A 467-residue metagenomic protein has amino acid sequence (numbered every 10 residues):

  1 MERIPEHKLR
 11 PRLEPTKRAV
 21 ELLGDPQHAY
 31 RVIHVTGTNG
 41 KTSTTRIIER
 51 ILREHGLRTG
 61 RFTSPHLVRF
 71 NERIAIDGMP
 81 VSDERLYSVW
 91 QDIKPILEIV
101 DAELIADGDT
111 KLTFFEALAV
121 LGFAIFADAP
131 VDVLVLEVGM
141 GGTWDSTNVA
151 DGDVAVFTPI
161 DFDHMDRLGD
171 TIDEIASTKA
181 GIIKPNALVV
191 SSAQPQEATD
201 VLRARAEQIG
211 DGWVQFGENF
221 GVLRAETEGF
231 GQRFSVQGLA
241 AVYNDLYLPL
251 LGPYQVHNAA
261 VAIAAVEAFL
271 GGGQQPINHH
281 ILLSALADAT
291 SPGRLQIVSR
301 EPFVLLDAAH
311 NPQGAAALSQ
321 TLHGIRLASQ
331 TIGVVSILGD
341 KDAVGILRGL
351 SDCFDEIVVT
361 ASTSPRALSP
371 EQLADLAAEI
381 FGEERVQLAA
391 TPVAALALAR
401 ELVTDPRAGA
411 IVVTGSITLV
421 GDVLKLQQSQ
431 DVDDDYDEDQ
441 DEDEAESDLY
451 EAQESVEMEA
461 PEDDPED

Functional and structural regions predicted by a protein language model:
M1-H7: Charged, amphipathic alpha-helical linker segments immediately N-terminal to NTP-binding catalytic cores
H7-L9, L13, K17-H28, E54-A150 (+3 more regions): ATP-dependent carboxylate-amine ligase catalytic core
A29, V133-V138, D145-V156, I160-H164 (+2 more regions): Nucleotide phosphate-binding/pyrophosphate-handling subdomain across enzymes that bind or process nucleotide phosphates
V35, S43-G60: A conserved segment at the C-terminal end of the G1
F62-P65, S192-A193, R205-T227, L248-P253 (+6 more regions): Beta-strand->loop->alpha-helix junctions that form or flank phosphate-binding loops in nucleotide-handling enzymes
V100-D107, D128-E137, G152-D245, A259-H280: Acidic, Mg2+-coordinating active-site environments of NTP-dependent enzymes
P195-G210, V214, F303-L306, P312 (+1 more regions): C-terminal helical cap/extension that packs against the catalytic core of soluble nucleotide-cofactor enzymes
V432-D467: DE-rich, low-complexity intrinsically disordered acidic tracts
